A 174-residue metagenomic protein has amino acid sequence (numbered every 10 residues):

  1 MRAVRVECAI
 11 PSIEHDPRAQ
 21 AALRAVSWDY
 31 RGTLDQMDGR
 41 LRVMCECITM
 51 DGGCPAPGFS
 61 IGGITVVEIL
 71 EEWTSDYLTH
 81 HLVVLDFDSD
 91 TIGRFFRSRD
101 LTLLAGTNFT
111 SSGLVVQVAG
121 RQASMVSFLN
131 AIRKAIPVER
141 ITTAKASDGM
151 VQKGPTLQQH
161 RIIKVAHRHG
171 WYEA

Functional and structural regions predicted by a protein language model:
M1-L129, R140: DNA-contacting interfaces and partner/effector-binding or oligomerization modules in DNA-centric proteins
I132: Anionic-ligand binding region
P137-L157: Short, Lys/Arg-enriched, Trp-marked, Pro/Gly-tolerant hinge/linker segments that flank
Q152-A174: Helix-turn-helix DNA-binding segment
